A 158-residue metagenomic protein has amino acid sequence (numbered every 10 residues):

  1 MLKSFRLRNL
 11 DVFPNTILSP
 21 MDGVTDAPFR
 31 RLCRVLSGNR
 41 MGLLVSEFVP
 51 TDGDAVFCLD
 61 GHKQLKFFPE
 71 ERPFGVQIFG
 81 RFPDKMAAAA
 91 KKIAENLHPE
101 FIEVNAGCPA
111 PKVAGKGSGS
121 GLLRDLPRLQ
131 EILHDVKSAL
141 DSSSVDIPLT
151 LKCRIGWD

Functional and structural regions predicted by a protein language model:
L2-R6, M21-N96: Glycine-rich, positively charged N-terminal anion/phosphate-binding segment
N9, F13-N15: Generic N-terminal amphipathic, Lys/Arg-enriched alpha-helix
T16-S19, L44-E47, F74-I78, I102-V104 (+1 more regions): Hydrophobic faces of well-ordered beta-strands that scaffold small-molecule active sites in alpha/beta enzyme cores
V49-P50, G80, C108-A110, C153-W157: Active-site-proximal loop/turn and secondary-structure-junction residues that shape catalytic pockets, frequently
P50-A55, A106-L126: Glycine-rich, proline-tolerant flexible connector loops at the mouths of alpha/beta enzymes
L65-P73, L122-T150: Alpha-helix-loop-beta-strand connector modules within alpha/beta enzyme cores
D84-M86, P127, P148-D158: Active-site glycine- and acidic-residue-rich loops that bind and position anionic ligands or nucleotide-like cofactors
A89-K112: A contiguous, low-structure linker/loop signature
